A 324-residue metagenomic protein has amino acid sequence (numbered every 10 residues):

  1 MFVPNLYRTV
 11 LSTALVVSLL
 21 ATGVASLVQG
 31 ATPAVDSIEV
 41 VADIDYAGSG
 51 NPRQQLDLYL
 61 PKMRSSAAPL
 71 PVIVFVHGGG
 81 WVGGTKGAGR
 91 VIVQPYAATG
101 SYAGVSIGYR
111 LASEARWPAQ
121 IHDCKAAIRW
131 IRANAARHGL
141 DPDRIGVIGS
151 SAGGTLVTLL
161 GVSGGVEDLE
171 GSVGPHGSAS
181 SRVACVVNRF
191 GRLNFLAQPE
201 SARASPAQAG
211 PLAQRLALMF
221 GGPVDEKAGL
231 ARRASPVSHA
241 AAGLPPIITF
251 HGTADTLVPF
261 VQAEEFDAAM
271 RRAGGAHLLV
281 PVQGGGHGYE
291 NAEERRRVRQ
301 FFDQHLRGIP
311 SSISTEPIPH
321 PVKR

Functional and structural regions predicted by a protein language model:
A31-S66: N-terminal cap/lid segment of alpha/beta-hydrolase-fold proteins
P33, S49, G161-S163, D168-L169 (+3 more regions): Mobile cap/lid helix-loop segments that gate and shape the active-site cleft of serine hydrolases
D45-Y46, T85-K86, V105-P142, G288 (+1 more regions): Catalytic nucleophile-loop/oxyanion-hole region of alpha/beta-hydrolase and closely related hydrolase-like folds
A68-G78: Short beta-strand element of the alpha/beta-hydrolase
G87-V105: Short amphipathic alpha-helix adjacent to the substrate-entry channel of hydrolases
R129-A202: Primarily recognizes the serine-hydrolase "nucleophile elbow" in alpha/beta-hydrolase and SGNH/GDSL folds
T249-H251, D255: Short beta-strand/loop motif that positions the catalytic acidic residue of the alpha/beta-hydrolase fold
T256-Q262: Conserved alpha/beta-hydrolase "acid-adjacent" motif
